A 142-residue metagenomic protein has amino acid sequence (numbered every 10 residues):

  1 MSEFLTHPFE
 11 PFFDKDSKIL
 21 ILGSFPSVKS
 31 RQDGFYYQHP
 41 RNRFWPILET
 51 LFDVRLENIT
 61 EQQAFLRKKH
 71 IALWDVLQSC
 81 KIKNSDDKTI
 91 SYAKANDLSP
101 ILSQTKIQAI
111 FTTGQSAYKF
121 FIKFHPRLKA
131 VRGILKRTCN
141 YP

Functional and structural regions predicted by a protein language model:
S2-T6, P11, C80-P142: Glycine/proline-rich loop-helix segments at beta-alpha junctions forming the active-site rim of enzyme cores
E10-D14, Q63-F65: Short secondary-structure boundary/capping segments within folded domains
K15-D16, K69, Q104-T105: Structured helix-beta-strand junction loops
K18-S24: Short, hydrophobic/glycine-enriched beta-strand segments
L20, A72-W74, F111, C139: Hydrophobic/aromatic beta-strand patches that form the interior of the parallel beta-sheet core in alpha/beta enzyme
S24, V76-Q78, P142: Short loop/turn segments at strand-loop or loop-helix junctions that form parts of catalytic or ligand-binding pockets
F25-P26, E57, S116-A117: Catalytic metal-binding/acid-base residues of hydrolase active sites
K29-I90: Short, surface-exposed acidic-centric catalytic microdomains
